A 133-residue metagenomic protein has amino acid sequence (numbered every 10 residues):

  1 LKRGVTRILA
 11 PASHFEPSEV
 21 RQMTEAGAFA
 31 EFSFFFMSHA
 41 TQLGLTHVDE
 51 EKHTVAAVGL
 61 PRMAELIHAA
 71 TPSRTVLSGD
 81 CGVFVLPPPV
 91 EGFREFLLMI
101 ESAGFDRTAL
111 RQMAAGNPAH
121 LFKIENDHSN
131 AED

Functional and structural regions predicted by a protein language model:
L1-V58, V76: Catalytic pocket-lining loop regions of alpha/beta-barrel enzymes, especially the amidohydrolase/enolase/GH5 lineages
P17, H53-L60, V90, R94 (+2 more regions): Electropositive phosphate-/nucleotide-binding environments in soluble metabolic enzymes
V58-A70: A short, acidic, amphipathic alpha-helical segment used as a generic capping/interface helix at domain edges
T71-P89: Short acidic/histidine-rich active-site segments
F93-D133: Mid-to-C-terminal alpha-helical segments outside catalytic/metal-binding sites
